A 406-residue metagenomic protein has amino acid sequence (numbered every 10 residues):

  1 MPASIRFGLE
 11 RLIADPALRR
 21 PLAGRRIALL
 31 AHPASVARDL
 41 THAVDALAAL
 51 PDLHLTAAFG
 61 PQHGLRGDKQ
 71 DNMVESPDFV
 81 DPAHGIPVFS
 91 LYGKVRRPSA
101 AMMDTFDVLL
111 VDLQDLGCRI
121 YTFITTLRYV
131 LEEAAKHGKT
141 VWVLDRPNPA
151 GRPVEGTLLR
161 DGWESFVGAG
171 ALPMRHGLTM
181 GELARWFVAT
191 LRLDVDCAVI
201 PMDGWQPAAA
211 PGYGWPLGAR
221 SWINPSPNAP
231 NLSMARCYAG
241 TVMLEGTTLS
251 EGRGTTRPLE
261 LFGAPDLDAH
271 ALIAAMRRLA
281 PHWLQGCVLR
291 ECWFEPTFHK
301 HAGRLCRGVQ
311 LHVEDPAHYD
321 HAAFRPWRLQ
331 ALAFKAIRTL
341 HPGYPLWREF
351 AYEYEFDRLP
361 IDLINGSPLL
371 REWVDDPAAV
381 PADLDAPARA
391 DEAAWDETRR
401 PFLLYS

Functional and structural regions predicted by a protein language model:
S4-L53: N-terminal phosphate-binding or glycine-rich loops at protein starts, especially the Walker A/P-loop of NTPases
H54-H63, L144: Short internal beta-strands
G67-D71, W142-E164: Glycine-rich, charge-decorated loop segments at or immediately adjacent to ligand/cofactor-binding or catalytic sites
D71-F106, C118: Glycine-rich oxoanion-binding loops at beta->alpha junctions
D115-L127: Glycine/threonine-rich flexible loop motifs
W163-G240: Conserved anion/nucleotide-ligand pocket segment
W205-A302: Glycine-rich, aromatic-lined ligand/substrate-binding cores of catalytic and carbohydrate-binding domains
G263-D385: Conserved functional hotspot residues or short segments at active or partner-binding sites across diverse domains
